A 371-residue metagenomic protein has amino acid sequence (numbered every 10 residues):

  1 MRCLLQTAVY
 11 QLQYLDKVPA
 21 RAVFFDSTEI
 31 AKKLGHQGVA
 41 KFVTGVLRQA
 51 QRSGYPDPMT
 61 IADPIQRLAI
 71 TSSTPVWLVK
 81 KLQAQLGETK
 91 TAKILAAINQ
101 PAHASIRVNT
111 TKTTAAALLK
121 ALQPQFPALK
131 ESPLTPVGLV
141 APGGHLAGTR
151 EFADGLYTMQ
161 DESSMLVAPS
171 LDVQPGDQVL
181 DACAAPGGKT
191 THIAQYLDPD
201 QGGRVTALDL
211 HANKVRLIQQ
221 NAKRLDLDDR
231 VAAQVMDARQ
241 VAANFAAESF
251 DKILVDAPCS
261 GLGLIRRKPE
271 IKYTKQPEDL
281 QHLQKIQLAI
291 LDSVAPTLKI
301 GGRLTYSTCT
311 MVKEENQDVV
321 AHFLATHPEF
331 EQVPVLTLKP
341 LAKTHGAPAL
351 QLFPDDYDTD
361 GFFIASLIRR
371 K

Functional and structural regions predicted by a protein language model:
M1-K371: S-adenosylmethionine
